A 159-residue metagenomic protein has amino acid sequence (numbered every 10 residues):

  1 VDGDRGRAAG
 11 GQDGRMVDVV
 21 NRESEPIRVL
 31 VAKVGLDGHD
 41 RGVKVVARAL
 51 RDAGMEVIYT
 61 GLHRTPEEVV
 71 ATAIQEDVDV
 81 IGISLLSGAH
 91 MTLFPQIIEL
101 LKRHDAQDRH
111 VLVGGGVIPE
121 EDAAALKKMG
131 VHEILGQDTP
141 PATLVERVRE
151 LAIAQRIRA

Functional and structural regions predicted by a protein language model:
A8-A9: Short linear motifs in low-complexity or flexible loops
M16-R64: Non-catalytic terminal/interface segments that mediate subunit docking, oligomerization, and allosteric communication
V43-A154: Cofactor-cradling patches in redox/metallo enzymes
